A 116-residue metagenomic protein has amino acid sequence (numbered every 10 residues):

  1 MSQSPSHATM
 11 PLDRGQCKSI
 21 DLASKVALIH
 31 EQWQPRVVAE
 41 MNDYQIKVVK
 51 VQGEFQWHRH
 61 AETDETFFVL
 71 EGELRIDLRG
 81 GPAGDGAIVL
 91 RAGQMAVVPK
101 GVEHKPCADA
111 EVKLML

Functional and structural regions predicted by a protein language model:
M1-K47: A short, N-terminal "cap"/entry segment at the start of jelly-roll beta-barrel domains of the cupin/DSBH fold
E31-Q32, Q45-A61: Conserved short histidine dyad/triad with adjacent acidic residue
D43-Q45, Q52-E54, E73-R75, P82: Short, charged/polar surface micro-motifs in flexible loops or helix N-caps
V48, A87-V89, K105: Well-ordered beta-strand positions in beta-sheet-rich domains
V48, I76-D77, L116: Short hydrophobic/aromatic-rich beta-strand segments that constitute the beta-sheet cores of beta-sandwich/beta-barrel
R59-A92: A short beta-strand-loop-beta hairpin characteristic of the jelly-roll/cupin
A92-G93, P99-G101: Tight coil/turn sites that cap or link beta-strands
K100-L116: Ligand-binding loop in jelly-roll beta-barrel domains
